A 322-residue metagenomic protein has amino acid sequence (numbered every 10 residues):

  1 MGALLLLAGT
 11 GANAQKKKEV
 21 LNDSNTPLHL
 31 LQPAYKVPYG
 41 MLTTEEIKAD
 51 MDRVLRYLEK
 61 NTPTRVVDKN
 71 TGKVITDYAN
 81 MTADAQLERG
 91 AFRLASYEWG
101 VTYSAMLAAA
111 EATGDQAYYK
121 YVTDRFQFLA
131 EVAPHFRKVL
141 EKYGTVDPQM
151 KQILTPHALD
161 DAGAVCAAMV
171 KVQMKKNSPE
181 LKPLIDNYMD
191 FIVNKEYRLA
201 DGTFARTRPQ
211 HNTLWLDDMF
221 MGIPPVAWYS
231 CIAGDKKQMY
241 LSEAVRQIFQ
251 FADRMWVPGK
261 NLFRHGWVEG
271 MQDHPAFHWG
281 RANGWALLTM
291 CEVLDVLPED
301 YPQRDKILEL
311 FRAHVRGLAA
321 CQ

Functional and structural regions predicted by a protein language model:
M1-K17: Bacterial Sec-dependent N-terminal signal peptides
Q15-G144, P179-K182, D186-N187, K195 (+1 more regions): Low-complexity, Ser/Thr/Pro/Gly-enriched N-terminal "stalk/linker" regions
H29-L42, G100-Q116, A164-S178, I223-K236 (+1 more regions): Well-ordered alpha-helical scaffold segments within catalytic/enzyme domains
L58, A109, V122-F136, V172 (+8 more regions): Alpha-helical solenoid scaffolds that mediate protein-protein interactions, centered on TPR/SEL1-like repeats but also
T71-A91, L140-V172, G202-D218, K260-A282: Carbohydrate-binding/catalytic loop surfaces
E98-V101, G114, Y118, G144 (+10 more regions): Structural signature of alpha-solenoid helical repeat junctions
L216-Q322: Extended ligand-binding clefts on enzyme/binding-domain cores
